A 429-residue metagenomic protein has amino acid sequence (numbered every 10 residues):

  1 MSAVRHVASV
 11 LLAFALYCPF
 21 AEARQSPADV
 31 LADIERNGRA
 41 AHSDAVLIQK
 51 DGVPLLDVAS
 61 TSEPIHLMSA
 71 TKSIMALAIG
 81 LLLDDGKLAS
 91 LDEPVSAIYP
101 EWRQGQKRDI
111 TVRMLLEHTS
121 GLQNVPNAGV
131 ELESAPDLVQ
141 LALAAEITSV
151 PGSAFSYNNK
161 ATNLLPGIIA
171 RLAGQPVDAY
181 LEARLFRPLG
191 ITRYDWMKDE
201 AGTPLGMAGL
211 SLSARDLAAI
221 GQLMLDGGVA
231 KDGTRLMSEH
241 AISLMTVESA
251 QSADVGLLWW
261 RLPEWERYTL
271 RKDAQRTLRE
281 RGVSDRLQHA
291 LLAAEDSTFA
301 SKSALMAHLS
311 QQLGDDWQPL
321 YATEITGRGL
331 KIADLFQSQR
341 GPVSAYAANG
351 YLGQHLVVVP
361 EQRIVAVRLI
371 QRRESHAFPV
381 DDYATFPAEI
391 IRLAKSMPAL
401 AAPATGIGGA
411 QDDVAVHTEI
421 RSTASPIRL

Functional and structural regions predicted by a protein language model:
M1-A8: Bacterial N-terminal signal peptides that target proteins for export
A8-P19: Bacterial N-terminal signal peptides
A21-Q25: Boundary at the C-terminal end of the N-terminal hydrophobic targeting segment
A28, A32-T61, L356-V359, R363-V367: A short, well-structured edge-of-sheet supersecondary motif
G52, H66-L91, L115, L165-I169 (+2 more regions): Active-site SXXK
D85-L122, A144, A173-L212: Active-site helix/loop module of the DD-peptidase/beta-lactamase fold, centered on the serine-lysine SxxK catalytic
A179, Y194-T326, I332-V358, S375-F378: Penicillin-binding protein/beta-lactamase superfamily catalytic region
A377-L429: Short, gly/Ser/Thr-rich active-site loops of penicillin-recognizing serine hydrolases
